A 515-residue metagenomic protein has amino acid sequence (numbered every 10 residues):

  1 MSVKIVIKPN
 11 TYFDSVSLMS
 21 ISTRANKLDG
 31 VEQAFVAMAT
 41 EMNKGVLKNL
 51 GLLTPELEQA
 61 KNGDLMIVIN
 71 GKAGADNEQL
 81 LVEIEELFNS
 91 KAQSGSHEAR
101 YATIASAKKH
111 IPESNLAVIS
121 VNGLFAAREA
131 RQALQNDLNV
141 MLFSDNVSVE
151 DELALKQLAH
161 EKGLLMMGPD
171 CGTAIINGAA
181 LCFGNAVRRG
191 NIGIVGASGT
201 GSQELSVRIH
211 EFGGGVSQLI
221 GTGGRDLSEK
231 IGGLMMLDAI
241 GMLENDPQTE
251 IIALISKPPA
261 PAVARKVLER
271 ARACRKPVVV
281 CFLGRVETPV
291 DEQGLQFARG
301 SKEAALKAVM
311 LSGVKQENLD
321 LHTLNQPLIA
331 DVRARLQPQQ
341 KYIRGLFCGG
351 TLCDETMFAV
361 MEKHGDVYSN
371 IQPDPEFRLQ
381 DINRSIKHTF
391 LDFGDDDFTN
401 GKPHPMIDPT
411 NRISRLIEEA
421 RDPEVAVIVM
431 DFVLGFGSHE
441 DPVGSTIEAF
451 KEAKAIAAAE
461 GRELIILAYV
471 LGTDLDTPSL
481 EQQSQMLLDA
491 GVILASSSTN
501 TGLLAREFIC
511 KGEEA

Functional and structural regions predicted by a protein language model:
S2-A515: Catalytic-core regions of core metabolic enzymes, especially those transforming organic acids/acyl-group intermediates
